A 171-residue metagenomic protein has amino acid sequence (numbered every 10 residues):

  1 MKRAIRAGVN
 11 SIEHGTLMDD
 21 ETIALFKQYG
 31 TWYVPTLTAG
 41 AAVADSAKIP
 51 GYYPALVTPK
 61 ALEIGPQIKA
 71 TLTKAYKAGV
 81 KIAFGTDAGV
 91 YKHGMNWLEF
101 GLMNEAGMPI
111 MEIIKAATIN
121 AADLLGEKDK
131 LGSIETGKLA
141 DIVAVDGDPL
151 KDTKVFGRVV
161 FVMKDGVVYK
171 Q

Functional and structural regions predicted by a protein language model:
M1-P66, A88-V90, P109-I113, A122-L125 (+3 more regions): Active-site core of metal-dependent hydrolases
A55-L56, I64-P149: His/Asp/Glu-enriched, well-ordered alpha-helical/loop segment that forms or immediately abuts the divalent-metal
H93, D152, Q171: Conserved protein kinase catalytic core
P149-V155: Short, Lys/Arg- and Gly-enriched loop/turn segments at beta-strand edges
V162: Short aromatic-centered micro-motifs
